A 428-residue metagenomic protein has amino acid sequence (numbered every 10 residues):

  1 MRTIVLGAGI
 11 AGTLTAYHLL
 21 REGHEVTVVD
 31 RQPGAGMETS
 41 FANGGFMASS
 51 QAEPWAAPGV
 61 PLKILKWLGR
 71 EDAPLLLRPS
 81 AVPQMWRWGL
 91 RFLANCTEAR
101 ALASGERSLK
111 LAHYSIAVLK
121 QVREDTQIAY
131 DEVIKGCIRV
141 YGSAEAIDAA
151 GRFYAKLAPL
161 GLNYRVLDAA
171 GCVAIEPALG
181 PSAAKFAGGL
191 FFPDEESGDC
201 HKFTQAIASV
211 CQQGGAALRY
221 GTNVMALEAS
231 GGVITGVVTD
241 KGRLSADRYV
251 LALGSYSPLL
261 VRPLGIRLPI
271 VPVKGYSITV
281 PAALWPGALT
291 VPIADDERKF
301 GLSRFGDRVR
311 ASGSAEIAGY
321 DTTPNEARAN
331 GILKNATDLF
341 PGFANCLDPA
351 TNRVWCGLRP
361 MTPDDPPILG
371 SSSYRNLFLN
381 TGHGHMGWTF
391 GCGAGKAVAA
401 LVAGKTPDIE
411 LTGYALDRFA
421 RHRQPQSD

Functional and structural regions predicted by a protein language model:
R2-V28: N-terminal Rossmann-like FAD-binding beta1-loop-alpha1 element of flavoenzymes
G7-G9, R31, G36, H383: Glycine-rich Rossmann-fold phosphate-binding loop(s) that bind the pyrophosphate of adenine dinucleotide cofactors
R21-F41: Glycine-rich FAD pyrophosphate-binding loop
N43-F46, Q51, W55-N95, G180 (+2 more regions): Active-site substrate-recognition segment that forms the wall of the catalytic cavity or substrate channel
G44-A170: Dinucleotide-binding Rossmann-like beta1-alpha1 core, especially the glycine-rich loop that anchors the ADP
A103-I116, R139-A149, L190-S209, T323-N330 (+1 more regions): Short beta-strand to alpha-helix junction loop
V140-E145, A170-I175, P272-V273, P281-L284 (+3 more regions): Flavin (FAD/FMN) cofactor-binding core of flavoprotein oxidoreductases
D148-L160, G180-R248: Helical element adjacent to the flavin cofactor pocket in flavoenzyme catalytic cores
